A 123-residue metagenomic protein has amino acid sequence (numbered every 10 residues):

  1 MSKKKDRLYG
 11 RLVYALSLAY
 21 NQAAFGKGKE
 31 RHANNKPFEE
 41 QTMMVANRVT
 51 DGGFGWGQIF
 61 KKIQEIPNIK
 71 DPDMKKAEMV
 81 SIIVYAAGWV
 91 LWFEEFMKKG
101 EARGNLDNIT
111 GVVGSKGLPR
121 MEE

Functional and structural regions predicted by a protein language model:
M1-E123: Intrinsically disordered, low-complexity regulatory regions that flank transcription factor DNA-binding cores
